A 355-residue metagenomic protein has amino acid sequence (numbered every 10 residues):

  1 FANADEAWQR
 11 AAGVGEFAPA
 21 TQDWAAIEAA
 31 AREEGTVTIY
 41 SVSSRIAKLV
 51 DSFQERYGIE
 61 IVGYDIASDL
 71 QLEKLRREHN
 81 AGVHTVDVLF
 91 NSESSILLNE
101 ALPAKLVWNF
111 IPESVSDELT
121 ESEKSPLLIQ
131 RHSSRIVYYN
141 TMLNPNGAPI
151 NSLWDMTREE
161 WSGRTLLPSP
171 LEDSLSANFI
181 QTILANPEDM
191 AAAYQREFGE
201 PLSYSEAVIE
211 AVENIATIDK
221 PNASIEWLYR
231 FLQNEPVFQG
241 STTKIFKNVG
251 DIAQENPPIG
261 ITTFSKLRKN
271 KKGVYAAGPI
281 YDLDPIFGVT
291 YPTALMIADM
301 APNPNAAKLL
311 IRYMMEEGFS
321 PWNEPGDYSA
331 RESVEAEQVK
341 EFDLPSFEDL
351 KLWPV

Functional and structural regions predicted by a protein language model:
F1-A30, V208-V212: N-terminal low-complexity, Pro/Thr/Ser-rich intrinsically disordered segments that act as propeptides or flexible
A2, T21-R32, V42-E60: Short, polar/charged alpha-helical segment
A30-R32, A81-H84, L128-H132, R158-E160 (+4 more regions): Extracellular/periplasmic catalytic domains that process cell-envelope and extracellular macromolecules
E34-V37, G58-E60, H84-D87, W161-T165 (+3 more regions): Loop/turn elements at helix/coil->beta-strand transitions in domains of secreted/extracellular proteins
Y40-D51, V62-R76, H84-G250: Extracytoplasmic ligand-binding site segments that recognize negatively charged/polar headgroups
S95-E100, G250, P257-G278: A ligand-binding cleft/hinge motif common to bilobed small-molecule-binding domains
D117-T120, R131-R135, W227-F231, V274-D299: Periplasmic-binding protein-like
V289, T293-P354: Mature extracytoplasmic/periplasmic domains
